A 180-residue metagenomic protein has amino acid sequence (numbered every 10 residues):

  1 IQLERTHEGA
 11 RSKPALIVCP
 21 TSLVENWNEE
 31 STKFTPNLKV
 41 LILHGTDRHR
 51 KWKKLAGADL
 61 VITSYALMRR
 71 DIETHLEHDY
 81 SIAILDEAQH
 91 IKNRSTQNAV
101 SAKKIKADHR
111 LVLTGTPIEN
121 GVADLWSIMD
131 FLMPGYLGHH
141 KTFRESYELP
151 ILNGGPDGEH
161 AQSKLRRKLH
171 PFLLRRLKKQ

Functional and structural regions predicted by a protein language model:
I1-G155, K164-Q180: ASCE P-loop NTPase motor core, strongest for the SF2 helicase catalytic module
G158: Cys/His-rich Zn2+-binding cysteine-cluster or related metal-binding knuckle/ribbon modules and their
